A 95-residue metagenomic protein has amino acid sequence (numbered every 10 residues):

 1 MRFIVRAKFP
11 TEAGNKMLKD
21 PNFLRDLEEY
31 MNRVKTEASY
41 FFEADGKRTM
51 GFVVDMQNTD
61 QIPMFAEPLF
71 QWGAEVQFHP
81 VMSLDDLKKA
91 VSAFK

Functional and structural regions predicted by a protein language model:
M1-K95: Conserved, structured core segments of small domains
